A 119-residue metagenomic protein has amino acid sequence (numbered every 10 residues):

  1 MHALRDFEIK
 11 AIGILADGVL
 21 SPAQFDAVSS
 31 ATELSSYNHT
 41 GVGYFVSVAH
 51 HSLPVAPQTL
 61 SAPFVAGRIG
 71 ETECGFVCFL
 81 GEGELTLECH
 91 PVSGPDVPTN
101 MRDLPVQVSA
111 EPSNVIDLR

Functional and structural regions predicted by a protein language model:
M1-V65, P98-R119: N-terminal domain-onset segments
I69-S113: Short, compact, well-ordered microdomains
